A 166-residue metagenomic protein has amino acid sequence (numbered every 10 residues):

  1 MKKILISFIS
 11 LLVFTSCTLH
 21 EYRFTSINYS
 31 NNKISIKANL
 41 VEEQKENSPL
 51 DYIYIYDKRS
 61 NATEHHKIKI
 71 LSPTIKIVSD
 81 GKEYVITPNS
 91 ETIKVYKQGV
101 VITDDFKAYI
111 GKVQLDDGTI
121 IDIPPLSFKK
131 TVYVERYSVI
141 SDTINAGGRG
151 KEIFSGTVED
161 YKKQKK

Functional and structural regions predicted by a protein language model:
M1-L19: Sec-dependent bacterial lipoprotein signal peptides
C17-K33: Bacterial Sec signal peptide processing site at the extreme N-terminus
L19, Q164-K166: Short, solvent-exposed mixed-charge patches
I34-V41, F154: Acidic, phospholipid-interacting surfaces centered on C2/C2-like domain membrane-binding loops and nearby beta-strands
A38-I75: Short, surface-exposed binding/anchoring microloops in extracellular/periplasmic proteins
P73-K76, K97-G99: Short, surface-exposed alpha-helix to beta-strand junction/turn motifs within ectodomains of secreted and cell-envelope
G81-E135: Short, solvent-exposed, Trp/other aromatic-anchored flexible loops in extracytoplasmic proteins
G118-Q164: Short beta-strand elements
